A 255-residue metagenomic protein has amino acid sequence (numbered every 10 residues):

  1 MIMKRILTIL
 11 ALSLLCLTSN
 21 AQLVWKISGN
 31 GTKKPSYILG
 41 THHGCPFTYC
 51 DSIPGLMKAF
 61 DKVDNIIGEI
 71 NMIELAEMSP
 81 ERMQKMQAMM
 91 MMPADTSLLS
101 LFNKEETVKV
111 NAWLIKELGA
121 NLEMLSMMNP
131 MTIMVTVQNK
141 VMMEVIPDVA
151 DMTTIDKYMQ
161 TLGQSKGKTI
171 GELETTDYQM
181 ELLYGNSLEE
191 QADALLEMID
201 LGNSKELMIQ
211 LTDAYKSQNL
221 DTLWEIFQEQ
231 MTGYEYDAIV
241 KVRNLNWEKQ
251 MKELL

Functional and structural regions predicted by a protein language model:
M1-I6: Positively charged n-region of N-terminal signal peptides that target proteins for export
I9-A11, N30: N-terminal hydrophobic alpha-helix used for membrane targeting or insertion
A11-N20: Hydrophobic h-region of N-terminal signal peptides that target proteins for export in Gram-negative bacteria
L23-V242: Structured, acidic catalytic/metal-binding patches in enzyme active sites
K241-L255: A short, acidic, amphipathic alpha-helical segment used as a generic capping/interface helix at domain edges
